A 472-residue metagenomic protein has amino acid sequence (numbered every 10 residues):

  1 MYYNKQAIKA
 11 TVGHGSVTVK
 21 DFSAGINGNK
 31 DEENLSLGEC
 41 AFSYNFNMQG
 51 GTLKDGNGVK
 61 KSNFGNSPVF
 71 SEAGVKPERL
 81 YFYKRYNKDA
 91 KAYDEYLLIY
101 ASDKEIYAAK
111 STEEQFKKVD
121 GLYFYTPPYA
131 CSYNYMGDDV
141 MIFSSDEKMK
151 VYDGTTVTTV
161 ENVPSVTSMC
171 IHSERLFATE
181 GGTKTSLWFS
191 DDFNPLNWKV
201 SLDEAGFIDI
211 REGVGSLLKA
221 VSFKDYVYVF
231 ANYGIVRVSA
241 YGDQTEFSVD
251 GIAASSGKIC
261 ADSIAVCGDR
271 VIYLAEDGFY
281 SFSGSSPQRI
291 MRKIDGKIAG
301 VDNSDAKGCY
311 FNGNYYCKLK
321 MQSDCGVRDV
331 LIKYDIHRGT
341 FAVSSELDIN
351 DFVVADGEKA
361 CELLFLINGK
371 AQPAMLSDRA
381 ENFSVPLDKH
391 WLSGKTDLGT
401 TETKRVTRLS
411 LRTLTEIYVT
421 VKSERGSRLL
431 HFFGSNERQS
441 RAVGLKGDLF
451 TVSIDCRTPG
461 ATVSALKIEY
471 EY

Functional and structural regions predicted by a protein language model:
M1-K117, F124-P128, S132-Y135, S255-I259 (+3 more regions): Beta-sheet repeat architectures centered on beta-propellers
P68-K76, L122-Y125, V157-A306: Beta-propeller and closely related beta-pinwheel folds
L80, V140-M141, L176, I235 (+1 more regions): Conserved structural-core and active-site-/substrate-pathway-adjacent residues in large, well-folded domains of enzymes
Y86, D146-E147, G182, Y233 (+4 more regions): Residue-level signature of beta-propeller blades and closely related beta-rich strand-turn architectures in secreted
D103, S145-D146, G154, G181 (+3 more regions): Short strand-coil-strand connectors
S132-V160: Hydrophobic or amphipathic alpha-helical targeting/insertion segments
E147-K148, D250, K333: Short, basic/low-complexity N-terminal boundary segments at the transition from targeting/disordered tails
G154, D225, L414-E416: Short glycine/proline-enriched coil/turn segments at helix->beta-strand junctions
